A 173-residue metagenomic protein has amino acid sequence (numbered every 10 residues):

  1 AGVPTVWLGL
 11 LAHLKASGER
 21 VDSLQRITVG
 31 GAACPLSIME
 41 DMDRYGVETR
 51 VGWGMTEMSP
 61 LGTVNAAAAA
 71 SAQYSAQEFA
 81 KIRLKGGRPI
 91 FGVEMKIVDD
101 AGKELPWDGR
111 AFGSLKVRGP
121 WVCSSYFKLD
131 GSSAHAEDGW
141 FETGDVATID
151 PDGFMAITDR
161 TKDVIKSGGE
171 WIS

Functional and structural regions predicted by a protein language model:
A1-G2, L8-K81, E94, A101-P106 (+1 more regions): Gly/Ser/Thr-rich phosphate-binding loop
P4, L36, R88-G92, P120 (+2 more regions): Electropositive phosphate-/nucleotide-binding environments in soluble metabolic enzymes
E19-D22, V47, R88, R110 (+2 more regions): Structured loop/turn residues at beta-strand edges in well-structured enzyme cores
G31, G54, G87, D145 (+1 more regions): Active-site glycine-centered loops adjacent to acidic/histidine catalytic or metal-binding residues that shape
A80-P89, E137-G139: Short Gly/Pro-enriched turn/cap motifs at secondary-structure boundaries
E94-I97, K166: Short, well-ordered beta-strand elements within core beta-sheets of diverse protein domains
W107-D108, S114-S173: Conserved ATP-binding/catalytic segment of the ANL
